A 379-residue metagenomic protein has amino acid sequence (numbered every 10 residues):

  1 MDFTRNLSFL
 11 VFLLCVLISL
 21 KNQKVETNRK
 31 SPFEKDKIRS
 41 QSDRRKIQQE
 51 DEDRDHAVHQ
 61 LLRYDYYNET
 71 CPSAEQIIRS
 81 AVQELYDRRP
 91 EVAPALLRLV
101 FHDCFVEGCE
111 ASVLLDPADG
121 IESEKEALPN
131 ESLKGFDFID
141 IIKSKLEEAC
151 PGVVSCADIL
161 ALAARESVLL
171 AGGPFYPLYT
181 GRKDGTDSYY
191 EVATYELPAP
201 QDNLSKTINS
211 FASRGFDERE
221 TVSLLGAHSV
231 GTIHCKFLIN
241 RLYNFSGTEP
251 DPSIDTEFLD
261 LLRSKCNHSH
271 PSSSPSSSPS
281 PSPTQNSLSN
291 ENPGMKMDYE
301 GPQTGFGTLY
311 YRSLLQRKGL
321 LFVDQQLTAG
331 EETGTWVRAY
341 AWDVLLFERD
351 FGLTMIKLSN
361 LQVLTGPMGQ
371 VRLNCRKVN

Functional and structural regions predicted by a protein language model:
D2-N379: Catalytic cores of secreted/periplasmic or lumenal enzymes
